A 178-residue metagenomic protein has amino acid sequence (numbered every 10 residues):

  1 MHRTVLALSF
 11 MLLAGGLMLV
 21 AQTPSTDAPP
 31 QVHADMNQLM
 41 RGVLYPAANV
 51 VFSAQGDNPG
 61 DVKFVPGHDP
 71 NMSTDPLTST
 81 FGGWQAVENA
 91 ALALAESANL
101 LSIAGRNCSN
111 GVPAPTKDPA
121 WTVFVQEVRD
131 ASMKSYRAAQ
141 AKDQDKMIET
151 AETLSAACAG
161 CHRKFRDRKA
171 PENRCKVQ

Functional and structural regions predicted by a protein language model:
M1-T4: Positively charged n-region of N-terminal signal peptides that target proteins for export
A7-M18: Bacterial N-terminal signal peptides
T23-Q178: Mature extracytoplasmic or organellar-lumen-exposed domains after removal of signal/transit peptides
